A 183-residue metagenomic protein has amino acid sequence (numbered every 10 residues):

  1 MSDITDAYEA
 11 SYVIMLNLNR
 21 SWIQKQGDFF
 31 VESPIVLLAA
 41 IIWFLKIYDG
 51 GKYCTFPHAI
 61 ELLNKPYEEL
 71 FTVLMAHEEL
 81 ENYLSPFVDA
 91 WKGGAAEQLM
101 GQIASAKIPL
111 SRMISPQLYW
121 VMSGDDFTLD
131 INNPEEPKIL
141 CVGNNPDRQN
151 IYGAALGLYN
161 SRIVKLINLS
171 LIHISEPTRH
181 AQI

Functional and structural regions predicted by a protein language model:
M1-S175, R179: P-loop NTPase motor domains
